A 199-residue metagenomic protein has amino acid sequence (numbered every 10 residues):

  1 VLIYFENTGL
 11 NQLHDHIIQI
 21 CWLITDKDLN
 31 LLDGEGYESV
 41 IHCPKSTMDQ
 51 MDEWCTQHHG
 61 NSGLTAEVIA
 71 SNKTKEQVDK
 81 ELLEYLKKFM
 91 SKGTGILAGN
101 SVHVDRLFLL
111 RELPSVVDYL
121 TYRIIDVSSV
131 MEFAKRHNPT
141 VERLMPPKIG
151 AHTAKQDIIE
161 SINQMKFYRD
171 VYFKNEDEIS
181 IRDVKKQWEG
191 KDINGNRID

Functional and structural regions predicted by a protein language model:
V1-G99, D199: Conserved non-catalytic scaffold segment of RNase H-like nuclease domains
L2, E53-W54, Y85, L120-Y122 (+2 more regions): Tryptophan-centric aromatic hotspots in well-structured domains and transmembrane helices
F5-N7, K27, R106, V127 (+1 more regions): Generic detector of well-ordered alpha-helical packing
K27, E81-E84, K88, L107 (+4 more regions): Residue-level signal for well-ordered alpha-helical scaffold segments within enzymatic catalytic domains
I41-S46, D52-H59, V127-I162: Active-site-proximal helix-loop-helix substrate-binding element of RNase H-like nuclease domains
L86, M90, V104-R123: Substrate-recognition/cap helix-loop segment adjacent to the acidic, metal-dependent catalytic center of Asp-based
V117-T121, V141-M145, K174-E178: Short conserved catalytic/interaction loops centered on acidic-Pro-aromatic/His motifs
K148, H152-D199: Acidic two-metal-ion nuclease catalytic site recognized across multiple nuclease folds, prominently DnaQ/RNase D-T
